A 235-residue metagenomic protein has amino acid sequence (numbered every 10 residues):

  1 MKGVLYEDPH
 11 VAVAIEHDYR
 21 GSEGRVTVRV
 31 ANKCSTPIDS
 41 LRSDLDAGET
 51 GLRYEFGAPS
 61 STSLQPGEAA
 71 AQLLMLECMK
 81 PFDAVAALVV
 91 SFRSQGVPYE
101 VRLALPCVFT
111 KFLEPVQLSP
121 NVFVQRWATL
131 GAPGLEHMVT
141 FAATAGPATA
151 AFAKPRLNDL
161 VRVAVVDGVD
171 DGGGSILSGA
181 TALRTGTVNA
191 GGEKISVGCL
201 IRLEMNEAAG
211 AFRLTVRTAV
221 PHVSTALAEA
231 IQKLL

Functional and structural regions predicted by a protein language model:
M1-L235: A structural signal for beta-rich interaction modules in eukaryotic proteins
